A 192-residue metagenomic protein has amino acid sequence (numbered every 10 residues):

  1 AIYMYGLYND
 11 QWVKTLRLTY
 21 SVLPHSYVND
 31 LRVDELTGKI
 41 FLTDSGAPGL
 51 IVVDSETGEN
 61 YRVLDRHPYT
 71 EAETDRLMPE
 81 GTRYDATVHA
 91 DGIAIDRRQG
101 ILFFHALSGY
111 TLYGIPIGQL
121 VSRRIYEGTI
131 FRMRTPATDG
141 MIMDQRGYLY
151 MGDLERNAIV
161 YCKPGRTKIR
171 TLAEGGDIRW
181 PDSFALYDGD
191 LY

Functional and structural regions predicted by a protein language model:
A1, K39-T43, I51, I101-F104 (+2 more regions): Conserved beta-propeller blade signature
A1-T15: Long, hydrophobic/aromatic-enriched structural stretches that serve as scaffold segments
I2, P48-I51, Y110-L112, N157-I159: Structural signal for beta-propeller blades
G6-D10, D54-G58, P116-L120, K163-T167: Short loop/turn segments that connect beta-strands within beta-propeller blades
W12-T19, Y61-R76, G114, V121-R134 (+1 more regions): Beta-propeller fold detector
Y20-I40, T70-I101, G109, F131-L149 (+1 more regions): Beta-rich, blade/repeat-based domains predominating in secreted/periplasmic proteins but also intracellular
S45-G46, S55, D65, L107 (+2 more regions): Short loop/turn segments immediately following the C-termini of beta-strands
D153-Y192: C-terminal closing repeat unit and adjoining cap/tail of repeat-based domains
